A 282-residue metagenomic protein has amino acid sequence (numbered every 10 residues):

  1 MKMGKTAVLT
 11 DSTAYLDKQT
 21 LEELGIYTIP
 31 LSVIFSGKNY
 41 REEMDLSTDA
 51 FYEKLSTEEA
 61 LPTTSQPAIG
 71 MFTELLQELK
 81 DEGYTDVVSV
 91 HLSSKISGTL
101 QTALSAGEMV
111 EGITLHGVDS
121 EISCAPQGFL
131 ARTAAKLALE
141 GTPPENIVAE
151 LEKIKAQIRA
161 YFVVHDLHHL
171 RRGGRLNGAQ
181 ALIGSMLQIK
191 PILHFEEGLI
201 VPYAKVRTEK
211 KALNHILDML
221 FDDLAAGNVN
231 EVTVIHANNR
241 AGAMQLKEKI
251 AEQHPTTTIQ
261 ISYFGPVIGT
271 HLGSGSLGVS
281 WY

Functional and structural regions predicted by a protein language model:
K2, T13-Y27, S32-I34, E58 (+3 more regions): Mixed-charge interfacial surface used for oligomerization/domain docking and macromolecular partner engagement
A7-Q66: N-terminal glycine-rich anion-binding loop in soluble enzyme alpha/beta folds
L9-T10, S89-S93, D119: Short beta-strand segments
A60-P67, H91-K95, I122: Short coil/turn segments at secondary-structure boundaries
S65-L76: Glycine-rich, highly charged phosphate/nucleotide-binding loops
Y84-T85, V229: Short, high-confidence coil segments that cap the C-terminus of an alpha-helix and link into the following beta-strand
